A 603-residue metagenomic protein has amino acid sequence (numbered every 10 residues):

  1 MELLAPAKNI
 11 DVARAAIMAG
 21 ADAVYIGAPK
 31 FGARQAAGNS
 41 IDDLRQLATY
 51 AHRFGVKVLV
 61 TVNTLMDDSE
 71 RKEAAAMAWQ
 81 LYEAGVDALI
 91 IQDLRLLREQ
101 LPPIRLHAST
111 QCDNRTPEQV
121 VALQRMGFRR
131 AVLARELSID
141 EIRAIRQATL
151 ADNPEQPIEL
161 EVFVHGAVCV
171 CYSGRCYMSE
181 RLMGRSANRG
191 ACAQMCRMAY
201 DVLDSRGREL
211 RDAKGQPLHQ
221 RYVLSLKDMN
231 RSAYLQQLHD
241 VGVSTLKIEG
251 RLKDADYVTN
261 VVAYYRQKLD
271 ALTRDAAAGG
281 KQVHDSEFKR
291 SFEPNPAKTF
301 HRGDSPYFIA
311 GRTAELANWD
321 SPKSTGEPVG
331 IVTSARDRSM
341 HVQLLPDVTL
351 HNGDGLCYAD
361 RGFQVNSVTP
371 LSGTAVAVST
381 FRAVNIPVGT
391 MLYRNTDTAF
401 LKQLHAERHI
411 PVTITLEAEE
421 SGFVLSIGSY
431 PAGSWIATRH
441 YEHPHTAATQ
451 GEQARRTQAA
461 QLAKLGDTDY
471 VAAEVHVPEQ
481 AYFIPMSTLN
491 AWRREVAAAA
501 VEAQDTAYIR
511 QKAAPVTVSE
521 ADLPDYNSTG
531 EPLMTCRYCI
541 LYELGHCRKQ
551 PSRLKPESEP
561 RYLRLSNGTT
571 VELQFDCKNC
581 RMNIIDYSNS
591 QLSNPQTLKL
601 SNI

Functional and structural regions predicted by a protein language model:
M1-M18, A23-A33, L47-A48, F54-Y82 (+3 more regions): Surface-exposed amphipathic alpha-helical tracts and adjacent flexible/coil segments at the periphery of soluble enzymes
A36-R45: Aromatic- and glycine-enriched glycan-recognition loops and surfaces that form the carbohydrate-binding subsites
D87: Short, conserved active-site loop motifs that form the nucleotide-linked donor/cofactor pocket
L97-L101: Short active-site loop/helix that positions an aromatic residue
R115-Q119: Short, glycine/polar-rich helix-capping loops at beta-to-alpha or helix-loop-helix junctions that flank or form
